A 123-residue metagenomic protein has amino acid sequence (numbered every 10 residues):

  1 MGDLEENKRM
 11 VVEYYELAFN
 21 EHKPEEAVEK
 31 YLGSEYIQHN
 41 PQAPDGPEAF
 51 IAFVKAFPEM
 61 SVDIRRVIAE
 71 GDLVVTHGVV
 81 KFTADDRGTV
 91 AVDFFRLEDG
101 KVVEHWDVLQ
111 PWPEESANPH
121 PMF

Functional and structural regions predicted by a protein language model:
M1-F123: C-terminal and inter-domain tail/linker signature
